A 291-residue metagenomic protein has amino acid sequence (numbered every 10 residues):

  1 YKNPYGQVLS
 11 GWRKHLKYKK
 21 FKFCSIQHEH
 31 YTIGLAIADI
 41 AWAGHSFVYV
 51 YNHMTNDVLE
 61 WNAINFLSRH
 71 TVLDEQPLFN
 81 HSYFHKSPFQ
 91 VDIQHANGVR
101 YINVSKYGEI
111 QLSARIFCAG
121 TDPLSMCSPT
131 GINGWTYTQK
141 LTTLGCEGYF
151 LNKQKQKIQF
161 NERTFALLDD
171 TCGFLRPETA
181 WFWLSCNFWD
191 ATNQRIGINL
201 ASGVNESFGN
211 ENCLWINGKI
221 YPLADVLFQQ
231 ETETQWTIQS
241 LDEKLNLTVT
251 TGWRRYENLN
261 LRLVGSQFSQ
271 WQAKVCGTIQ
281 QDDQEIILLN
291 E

Functional and structural regions predicted by a protein language model:
Y1-E291: Structured soluble/peripheral alpha/beta segments that form catalytic or ligand/cofactor-binding pockets
